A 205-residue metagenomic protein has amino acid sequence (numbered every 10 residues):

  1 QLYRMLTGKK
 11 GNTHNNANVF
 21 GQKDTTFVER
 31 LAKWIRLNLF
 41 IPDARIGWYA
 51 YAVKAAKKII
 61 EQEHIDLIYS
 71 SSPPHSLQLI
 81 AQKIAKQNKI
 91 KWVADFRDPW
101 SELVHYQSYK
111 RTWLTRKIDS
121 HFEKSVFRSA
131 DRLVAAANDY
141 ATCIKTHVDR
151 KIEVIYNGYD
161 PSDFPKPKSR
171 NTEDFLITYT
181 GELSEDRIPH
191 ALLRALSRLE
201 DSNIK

Functional and structural regions predicted by a protein language model:
Q1-A50: A conserved catalytic-core segment of Leloir-type glycosyltransferases
A52, A56-L77, K89-V93: Short N-terminal targeting/anchoring amphipathic segment
D66-L67, R132, L176: Structural motif
P73, F96-P99, Y156-N157: Histidine-centered beta-alpha loop that forms part of the nucleotide-sugar donor binding/catalytic region in diverse
S76-L79, K83-Q87, W100-S101, W113-L133: Membrane-proximal helix-turn-helix segments that form the acceptor-binding/catalytic region of lipid-linked
N88-K91, D131, D149-K151: A short helix->loop->beta-strand "cap" motif at the edges of active sites that frequently abuts
D139, I155-G158: Carbohydrate-associated surface elements
D160-K205: Conserved catalytic-core segment of nucleotide-activated headgroup transferases in glycan assembly
